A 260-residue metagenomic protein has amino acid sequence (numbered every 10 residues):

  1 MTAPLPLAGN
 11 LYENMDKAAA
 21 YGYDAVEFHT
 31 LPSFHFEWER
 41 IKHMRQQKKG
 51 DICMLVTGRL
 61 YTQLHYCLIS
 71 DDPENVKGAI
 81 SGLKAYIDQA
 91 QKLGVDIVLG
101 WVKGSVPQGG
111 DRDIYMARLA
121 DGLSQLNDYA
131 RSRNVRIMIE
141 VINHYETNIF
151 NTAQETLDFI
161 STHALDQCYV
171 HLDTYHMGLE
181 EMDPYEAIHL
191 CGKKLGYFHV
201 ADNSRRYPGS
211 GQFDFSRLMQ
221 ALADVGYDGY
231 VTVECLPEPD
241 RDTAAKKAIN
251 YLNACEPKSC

Functional and structural regions predicted by a protein language model:
M1-P4, H29-L31, T57-L60, V102-G104 (+4 more regions): Active-site beta-loop-alpha junctions enriched in small/polar residues
M1-Q91, L165, I249-C260: N-terminal pre-domain/capping segments
L5-A19, D96, S124, F150-L172 (+1 more regions): Histidine-acidic metal/acid-base catalytic patches
G9-N10, I69-Y169: Active-site acidic/histidine proton-transfer and metal-coordination neighborhood in alpha/beta enzyme cores
E27, M54, V98-L99, M138 (+2 more regions): Conserved beta-strand positions in the central sheet of alpha/beta enzyme cores
H35, T62-Q63, P107, E140 (+3 more regions): Generic structural signal for helix capping and beta-alpha/helix-loop junctions
R40-K49, L119-A130, A187-L190, R217-A221: Catalytic-core regions built around general acid/base machinery
